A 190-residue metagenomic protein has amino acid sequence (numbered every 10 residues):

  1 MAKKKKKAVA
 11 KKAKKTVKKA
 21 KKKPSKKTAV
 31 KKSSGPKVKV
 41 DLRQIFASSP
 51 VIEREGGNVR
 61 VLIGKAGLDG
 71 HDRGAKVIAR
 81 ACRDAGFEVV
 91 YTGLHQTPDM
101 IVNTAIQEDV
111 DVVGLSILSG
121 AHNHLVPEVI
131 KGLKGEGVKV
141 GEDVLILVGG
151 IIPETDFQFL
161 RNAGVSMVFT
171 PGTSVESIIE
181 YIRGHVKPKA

Functional and structural regions predicted by a protein language model:
A2-S34: Low-complexity, polybasic segments enriched for Lys interleaved with small residues
A10, K18, V30-K31, K39 (+3 more regions): N-terminal non-cleavable signal-anchor helices
A13, S25, D41, K139-G141 (+1 more regions): Serine/threonine-rich low-complexity intrinsically disordered regions
K27, K31-E55, I106-S119: N-terminal-biased segments
P36-Q96: Non-catalytic terminal/interface segments that mediate subunit docking, oligomerization, and allosteric communication
A75-R183, K187-P188: Cofactor-cradling patches in redox/metallo enzymes
